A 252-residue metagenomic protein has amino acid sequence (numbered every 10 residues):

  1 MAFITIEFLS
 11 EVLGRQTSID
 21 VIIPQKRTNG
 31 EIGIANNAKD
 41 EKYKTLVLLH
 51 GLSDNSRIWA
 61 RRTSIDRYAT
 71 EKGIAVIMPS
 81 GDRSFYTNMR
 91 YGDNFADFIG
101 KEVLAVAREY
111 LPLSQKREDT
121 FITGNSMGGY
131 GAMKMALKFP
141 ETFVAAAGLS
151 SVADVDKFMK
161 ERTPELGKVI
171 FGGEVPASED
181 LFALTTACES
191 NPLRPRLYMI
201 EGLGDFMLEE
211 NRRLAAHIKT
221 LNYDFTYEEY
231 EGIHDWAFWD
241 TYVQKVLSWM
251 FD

Functional and structural regions predicted by a protein language model:
M1-D252: Non-catalytic cap/lid and distal C-terminal segments of serine-dependent acyl enzymes
